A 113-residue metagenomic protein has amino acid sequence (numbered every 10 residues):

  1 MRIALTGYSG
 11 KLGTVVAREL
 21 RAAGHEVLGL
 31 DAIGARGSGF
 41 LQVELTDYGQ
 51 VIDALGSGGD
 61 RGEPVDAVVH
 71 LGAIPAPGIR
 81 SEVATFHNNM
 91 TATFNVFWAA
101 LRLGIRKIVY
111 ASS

Functional and structural regions predicted by a protein language model:
I3-A23: N-terminal Rossmann NAD(P)H-binding glycine-rich loop of SDR-like oxidoreductase domains
T6, L30, V68-G72, I108-S113: SDR active-site strand-loop-helix element
H25-R36: Conserved glycine-rich Rossmann-like NAD(P)H-binding loop of the short-chain dehydrogenase/reductase
G34-Y48: Rossmann-fold cofactor-recognition segment
F40, T85-F86, A100: A hydrophobic alpha-helix adjacent to the NAD(P)-binding/active-site core of NAD(P)-dependent oxidoreductases, strongly
L45-N88: NAD(P)H-binding glycine-rich loop region in Rossmannoid oxidoreductase-like domains and their noncatalytic homologs
D47, A67, A92-N95, K107: Conserved cofactor-binding/catalytic machinery of classical short-chain dehydrogenase/reductase
N95-S113: Conserved Rossmann-fold NAD(P)-dependent oxidoreductase catalytic core, especially the SDR/UDP-sugar
